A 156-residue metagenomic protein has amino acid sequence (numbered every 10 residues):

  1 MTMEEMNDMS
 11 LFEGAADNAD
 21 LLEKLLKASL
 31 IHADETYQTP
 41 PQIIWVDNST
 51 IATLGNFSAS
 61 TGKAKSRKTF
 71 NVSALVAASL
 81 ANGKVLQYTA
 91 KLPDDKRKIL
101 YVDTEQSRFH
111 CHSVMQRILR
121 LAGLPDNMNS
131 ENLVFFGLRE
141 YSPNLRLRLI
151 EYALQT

Functional and structural regions predicted by a protein language model:
T2-G14: Interdomain "pre-motor" coupling segment immediately N-terminal to P-loop NTPase/helicase cores
F12-I118: The Walker A/P-loop phosphate-binding site
P93-T156: Conserved inter-motif catalytic segment of the P-loop NTP-binding fold
